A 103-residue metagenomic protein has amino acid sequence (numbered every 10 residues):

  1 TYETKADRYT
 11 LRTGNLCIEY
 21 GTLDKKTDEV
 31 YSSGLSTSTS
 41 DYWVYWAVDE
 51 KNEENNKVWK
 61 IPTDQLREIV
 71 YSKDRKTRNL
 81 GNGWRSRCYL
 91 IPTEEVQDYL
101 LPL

Functional and structural regions predicted by a protein language model:
T1-R12: Conserved catalytic cores of phosphodiester-cleaving nucleases, focusing on short active-site segments
K5, G21, V96-Q97: Intrinsically disordered, low-complexity regions of eukaryotic proteins
T10-T13, N52-E54: Short acidic/glycine-rich loop or secondary-structure boundary segments that cap or lie
L11-T27: Short, surface-exposed loop/helix-turn segments at secondary-structure junctions that function as lids/hinges flanking
I18, K25, S38, R85-R87: Intrinsically disordered, low-complexity, compositionally biased regions/tails
E29-Y31, L35-S40, V44-W46: Short, positively charged
V30, V48-L103: Non-catalytic C-terminal interaction segments of nucleic acid-processing enzymes
